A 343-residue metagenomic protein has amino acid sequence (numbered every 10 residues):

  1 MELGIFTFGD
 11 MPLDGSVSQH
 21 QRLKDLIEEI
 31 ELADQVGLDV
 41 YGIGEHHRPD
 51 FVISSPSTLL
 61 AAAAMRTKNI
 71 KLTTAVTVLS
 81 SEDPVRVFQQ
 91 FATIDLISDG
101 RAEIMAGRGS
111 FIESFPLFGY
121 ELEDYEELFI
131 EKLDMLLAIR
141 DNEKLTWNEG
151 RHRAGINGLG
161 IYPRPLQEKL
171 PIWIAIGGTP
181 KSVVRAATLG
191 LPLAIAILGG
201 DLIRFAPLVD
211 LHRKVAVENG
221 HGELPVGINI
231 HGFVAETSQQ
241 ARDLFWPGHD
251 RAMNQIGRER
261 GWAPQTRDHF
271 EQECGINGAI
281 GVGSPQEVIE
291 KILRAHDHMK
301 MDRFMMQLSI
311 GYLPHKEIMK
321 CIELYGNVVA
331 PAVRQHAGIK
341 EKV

Functional and structural regions predicted by a protein language model:
M1-T73, L170, V343: N-terminal beta1-alpha1-beta2 module of alpha/beta enzyme domains
L3, G37, E45, A63 (+7 more regions): Conserved, mostly hydrophobic/aromatic
L3-T7, Y41-I43, L72-T74, A102-A106 (+4 more regions): Hydrophobic faces of well-ordered beta-strands that scaffold small-molecule active sites in alpha/beta enzyme cores
I5, E126-I161, L202-D302, R334-V343: An alpha-helical appendage that flanks or caps ligand/catalytic pockets
M11-L23, T77-V85, E168-G178, I276-P285: Active-site mouth loops of central-metabolism enzymes
H20-L32, G178-V184, E287-R294: Short, acidic/polar
D34, L60-K68, F91, D95-R101 (+4 more regions): Acidic (Asp/Glu)-rich catalytic clusters
D83-L191, I203-A206, D210: Internal, glycine-rich beta/alpha segment that forms the wall or movable "lid" of small-molecule/cofactor binding
